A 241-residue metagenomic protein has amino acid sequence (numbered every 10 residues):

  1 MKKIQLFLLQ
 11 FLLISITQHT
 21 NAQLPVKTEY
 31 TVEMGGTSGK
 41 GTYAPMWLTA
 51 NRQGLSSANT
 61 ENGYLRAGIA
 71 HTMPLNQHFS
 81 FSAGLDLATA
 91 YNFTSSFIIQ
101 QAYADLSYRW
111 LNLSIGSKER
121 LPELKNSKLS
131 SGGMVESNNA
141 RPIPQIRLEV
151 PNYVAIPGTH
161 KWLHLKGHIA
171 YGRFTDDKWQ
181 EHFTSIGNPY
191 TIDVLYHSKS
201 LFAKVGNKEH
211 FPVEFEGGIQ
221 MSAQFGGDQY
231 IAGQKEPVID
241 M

Functional and structural regions predicted by a protein language model:
M1-V26: Bacterial Sec-dependent N-terminal signal peptides
Q23-L65, L75-L85, G167-Y171: Transmembrane beta-strand segments of Gram-negative outer membrane beta-barrel proteins
Q23-T28, H71-S82, T94, S107-L111 (+2 more regions): Short loop/turn motifs that connect adjacent beta-strands in outer-membrane beta-barrel proteins
T28-G41, A83-T89, L106, L113-E119 (+2 more regions): Transmembrane beta-barrel strands of outer-membrane/channel proteins
T42-T49, T94-I98, K125-G132, D177-I186 (+1 more regions): Outer-membrane beta-barrel translocator domains and adjoining extracellular loop/strand segments of Gram-negative
A50-S56, D86-A90, S131-E136, T184-P189: Extracellular loop and loop/strand-boundary signature of outer-membrane beta-barrel proteins
A58-L65, S96-Q100, A140-E149, D193-K199: Residues that define the transmembrane beta-barrel architecture of outer-membrane proteins
E149-M241: Signature for the C-terminal beta-barrel architecture of outer-membrane proteins
